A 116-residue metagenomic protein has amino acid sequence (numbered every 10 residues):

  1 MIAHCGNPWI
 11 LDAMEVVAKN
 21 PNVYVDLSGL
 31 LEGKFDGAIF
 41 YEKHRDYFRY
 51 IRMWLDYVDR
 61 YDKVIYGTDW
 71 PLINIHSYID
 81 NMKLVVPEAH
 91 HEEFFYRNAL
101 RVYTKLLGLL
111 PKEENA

Functional and structural regions predicted by a protein language model:
M1-I65, E113: Catalytic pocket-lining loop regions of alpha/beta-barrel enzymes, especially the amidohydrolase/enolase/GH5 lineages
H4, V25, D69, H91 (+1 more regions): Conserved, mostly hydrophobic/aromatic
L30-E32, W70-I73: Short Gly/Pro-enriched loop/turn and capping motifs at secondary-structure junctions
M53, D59-K63, L72-A116: Mid-to-C-terminal alpha-helical segments outside catalytic/metal-binding sites
